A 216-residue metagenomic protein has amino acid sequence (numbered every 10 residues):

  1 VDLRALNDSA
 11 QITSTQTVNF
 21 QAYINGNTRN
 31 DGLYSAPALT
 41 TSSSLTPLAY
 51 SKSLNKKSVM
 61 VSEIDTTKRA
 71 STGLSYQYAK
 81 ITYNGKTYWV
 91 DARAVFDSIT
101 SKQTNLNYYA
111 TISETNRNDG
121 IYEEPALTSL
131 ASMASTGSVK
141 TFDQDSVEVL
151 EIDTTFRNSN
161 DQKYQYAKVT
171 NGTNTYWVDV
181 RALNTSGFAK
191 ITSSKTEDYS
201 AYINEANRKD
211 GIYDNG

Functional and structural regions predicted by a protein language model:
D2, K86-A94, N174-A182: A short macromolecule-binding patch
N7-Y78, T100-Y166, T185-G216: Beta-loop motif signature
A38, N84, G172-N174: Change "in extracellular beta-sheet-rich domains … of secreted and cell-surface proteins" to "in beta-sheet-rich domains
